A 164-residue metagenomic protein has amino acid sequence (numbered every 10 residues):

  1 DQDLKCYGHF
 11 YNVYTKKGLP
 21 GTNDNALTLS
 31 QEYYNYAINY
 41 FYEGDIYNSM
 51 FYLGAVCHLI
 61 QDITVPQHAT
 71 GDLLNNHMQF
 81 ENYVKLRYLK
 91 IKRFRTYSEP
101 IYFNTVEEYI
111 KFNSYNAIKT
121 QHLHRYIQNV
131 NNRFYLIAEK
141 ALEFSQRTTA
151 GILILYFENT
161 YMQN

Functional and structural regions predicted by a protein language model:
D1-F51, A69-N164: N-terminal, motif-rich segments that launch catalysis or mediate targeting to/interaction with membranes, typified by
S49-I60: Short alpha-helix carrying the canonical HExxH Zn2+-binding catalytic motif
Q61-V65: Short active-site segment of divalent metal-dependent hydrolases/proteases that encodes the spacing between
